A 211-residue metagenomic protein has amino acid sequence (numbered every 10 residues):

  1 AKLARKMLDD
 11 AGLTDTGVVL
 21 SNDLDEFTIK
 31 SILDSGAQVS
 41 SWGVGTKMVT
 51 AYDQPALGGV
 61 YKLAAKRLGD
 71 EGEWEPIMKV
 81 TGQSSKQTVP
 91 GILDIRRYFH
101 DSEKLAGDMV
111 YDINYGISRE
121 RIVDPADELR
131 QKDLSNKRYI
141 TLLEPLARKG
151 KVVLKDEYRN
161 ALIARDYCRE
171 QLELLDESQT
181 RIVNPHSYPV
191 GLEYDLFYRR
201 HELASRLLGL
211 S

Functional and structural regions predicted by a protein language model:
K2: A small/polar active-site loop signature that marks catalytic segments
K6-A11, T16, L24-S211: Gly/Ser/Thr/Ala-enriched C-terminal appendages of enzymes
L20: Small/polar loops that bind or transfer phosphate-bearing groups
